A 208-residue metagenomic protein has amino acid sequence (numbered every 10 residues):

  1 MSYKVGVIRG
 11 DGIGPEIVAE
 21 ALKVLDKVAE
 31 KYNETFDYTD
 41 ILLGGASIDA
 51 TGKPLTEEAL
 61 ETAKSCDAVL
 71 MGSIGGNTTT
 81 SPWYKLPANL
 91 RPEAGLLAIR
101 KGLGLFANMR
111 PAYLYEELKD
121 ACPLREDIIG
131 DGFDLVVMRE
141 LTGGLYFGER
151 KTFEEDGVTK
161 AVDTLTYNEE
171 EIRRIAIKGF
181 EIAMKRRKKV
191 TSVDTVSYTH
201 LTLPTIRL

Functional and structural regions predicted by a protein language model:
S2-Y38: N-terminal phosphate-binding or glycine-rich loops at protein starts, especially the Walker A/P-loop of NTPases
Y3, F133, R186-K188: Nucleotide donor/acceptor-binding cores
K4-I13, L70-S73, K189-V196: Short glycine-rich or small-residue beta-strand-to-loop segments that form or flank ligand, phosphate, metal/Fe-S
D11-G14, D67, M138, G179: Buried hydrophobic positions in well-ordered alpha/beta secondary-structure cores of metabolic enzymes
E34-L55: N-terminal beta-loop-helix "entrance" segment that forms/cooperates in small-molecule cofactor or anionic ligand
D49-V162: N-terminal glycine-rich phosphate/adenylate-binding segment common to multiple enzyme folds
L145, A161, N168-I172, I177-Y198: An alpha-beta-alpha
T199-T205: Conserved small/polar residues in nucleotide/adenosyl-binding loops
